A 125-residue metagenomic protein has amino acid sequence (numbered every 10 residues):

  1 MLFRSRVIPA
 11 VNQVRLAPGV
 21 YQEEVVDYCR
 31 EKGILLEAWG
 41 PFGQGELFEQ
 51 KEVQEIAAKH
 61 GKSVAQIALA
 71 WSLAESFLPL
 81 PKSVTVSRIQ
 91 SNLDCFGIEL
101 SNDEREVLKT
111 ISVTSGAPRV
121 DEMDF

Functional and structural regions predicted by a protein language model:
M1-F125: Beta/alpha (TIM)-barrel catalytic core signal, keyed to glycine-rich beta->alpha loops juxtaposed to Asp/Glu that bind
